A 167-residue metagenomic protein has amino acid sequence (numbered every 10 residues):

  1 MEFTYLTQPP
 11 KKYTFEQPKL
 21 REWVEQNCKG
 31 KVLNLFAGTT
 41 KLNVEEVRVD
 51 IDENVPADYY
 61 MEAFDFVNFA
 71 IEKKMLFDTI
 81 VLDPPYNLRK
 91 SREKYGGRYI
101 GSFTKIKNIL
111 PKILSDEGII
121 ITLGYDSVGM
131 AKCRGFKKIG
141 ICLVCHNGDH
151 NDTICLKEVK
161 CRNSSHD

Functional and structural regions predicted by a protein language model:
M1-E45, V49, G148-L156: S-adenosyl-L-methionine
G30, K74, D116-E117: Beta-strand-connecting loops/turns
A37-K74, T79, L88-R89: Adenosine-cofactor binding site in Rossmann-like domains, unifying the SAM/SAH pocket of S-adenosylmethionine-dependent
T79-I100: A short SAM/SAH-binding and catalytic strip from SAM-dependent methyltransferases
P84-P85, L123-D126: Short strand-turn motif at the edge of the Rossmann-like AdoMet-binding core
G96-I119: A short glycine-rich, Lys/Arg-flanked "PGG" loop and its adjoining helix->strand segment in the class I
D126-D167: Class I S-adenosyl-L-methionine
